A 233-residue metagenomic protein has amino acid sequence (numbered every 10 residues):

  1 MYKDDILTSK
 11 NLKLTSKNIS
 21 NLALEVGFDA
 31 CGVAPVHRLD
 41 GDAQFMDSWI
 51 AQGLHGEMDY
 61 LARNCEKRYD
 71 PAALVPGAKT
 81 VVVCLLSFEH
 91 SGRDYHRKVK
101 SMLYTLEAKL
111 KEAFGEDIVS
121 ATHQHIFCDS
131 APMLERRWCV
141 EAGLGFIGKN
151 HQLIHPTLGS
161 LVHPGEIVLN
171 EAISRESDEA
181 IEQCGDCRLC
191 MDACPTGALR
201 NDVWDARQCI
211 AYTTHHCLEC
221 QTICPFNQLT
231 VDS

Functional and structural regions predicted by a protein language model:
Y2-Q183, A211: Auxiliary alpha/beta "docking" domains used to position bulky ligands
R38, L189-S233: Iron-sulfur cluster-binding cysteine motifs and their immediate structural context in ferredoxin-like electron-transfer
A180-Q183, C187-D192: Extended mid-to-C-terminal alpha-helical interaction segments
